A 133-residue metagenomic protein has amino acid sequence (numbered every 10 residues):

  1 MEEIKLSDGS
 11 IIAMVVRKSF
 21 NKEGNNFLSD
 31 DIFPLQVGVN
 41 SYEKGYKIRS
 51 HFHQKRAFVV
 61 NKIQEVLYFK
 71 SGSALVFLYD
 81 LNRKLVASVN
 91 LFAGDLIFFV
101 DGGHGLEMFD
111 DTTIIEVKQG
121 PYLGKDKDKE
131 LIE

Functional and structural regions predicted by a protein language model:
M1-S41, K47: A short, N-terminal "cap"/entry segment at the start of jelly-roll beta-barrel domains of the cupin/DSBH fold
D31-Q36, H51-Y68, K84: A short beta-loop-beta micro-motif enriched in histidine and acidic residues
V39-S41, S50, V66, S88 (+1 more regions): Conserved hydrophobic/aromatic beta-strand scaffold that supports enzyme active sites
E43, F69, F92, F99-V100 (+1 more regions): A short, compositionally biased micro-patch
E43-K44, K62-Y79: Glycine- and acidic-residue-biased ligand/ion/polar-headgroup-sensing regions
S50, V76-F77, I97-F99, G103-F109 (+1 more regions): Short beta-strand His + acidic residue motifs that chelate non-heme Fe in jelly-roll/DSBH and cupin folds
D80-D101: Short acidic-glycine-tyrosine-enriched beta hairpin
G105-E133: Double-stranded beta-helix
